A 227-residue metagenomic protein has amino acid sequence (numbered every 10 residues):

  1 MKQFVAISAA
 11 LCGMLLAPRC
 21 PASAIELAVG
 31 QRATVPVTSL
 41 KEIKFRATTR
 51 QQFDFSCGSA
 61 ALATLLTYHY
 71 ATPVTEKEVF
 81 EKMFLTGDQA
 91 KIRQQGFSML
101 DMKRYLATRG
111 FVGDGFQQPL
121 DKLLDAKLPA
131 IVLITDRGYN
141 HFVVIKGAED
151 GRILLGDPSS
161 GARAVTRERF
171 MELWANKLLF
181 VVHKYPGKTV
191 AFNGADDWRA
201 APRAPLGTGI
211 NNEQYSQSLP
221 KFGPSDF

Functional and structural regions predicted by a protein language model:
F4-A6, P18-L85, A90, P205-T208 (+3 more regions): Active-site-adjacent structural segments surrounding the nucleophilic cysteine of cysteine proteases and isopeptidases
A9: General nucleic-acid-binding
C12-P18: Hydrophobic h-region of N-terminal signal peptides that target proteins for export in Gram-negative bacteria
I25-K41, M83-K184, K188-A191: Conserved active-site-adjacent core of cysteine acyl-enzyme catalytic domains
K177-F227: Low-complexity, Gly/Ser/Thr/Pro-rich intrinsically disordered linker/tail segments
